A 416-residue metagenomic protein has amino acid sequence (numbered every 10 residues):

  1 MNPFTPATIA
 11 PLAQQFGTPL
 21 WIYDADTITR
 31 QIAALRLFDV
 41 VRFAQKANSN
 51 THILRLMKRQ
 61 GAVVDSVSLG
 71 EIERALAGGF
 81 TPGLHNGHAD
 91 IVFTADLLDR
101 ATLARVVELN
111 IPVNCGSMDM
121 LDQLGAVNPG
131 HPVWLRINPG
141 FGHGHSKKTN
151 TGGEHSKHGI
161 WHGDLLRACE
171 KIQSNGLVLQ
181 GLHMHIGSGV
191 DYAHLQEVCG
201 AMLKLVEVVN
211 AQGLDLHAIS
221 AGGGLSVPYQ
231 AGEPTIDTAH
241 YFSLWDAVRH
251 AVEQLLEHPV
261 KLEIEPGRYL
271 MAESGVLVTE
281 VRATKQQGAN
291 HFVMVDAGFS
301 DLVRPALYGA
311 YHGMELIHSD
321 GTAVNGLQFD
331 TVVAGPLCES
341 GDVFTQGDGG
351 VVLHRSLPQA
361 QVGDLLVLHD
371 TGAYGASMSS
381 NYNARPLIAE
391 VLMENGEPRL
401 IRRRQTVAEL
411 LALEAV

Functional and structural regions predicted by a protein language model:
M1-H131, S174-V178, A211, S356 (+1 more regions): A charged N-terminal "starter" segment
T8, D24-T27, Q31, S49-I53 (+16 more regions): General structural feature for long, well-ordered alpha-helical segments within catalytic domains of soluble enzymes
I28, K46, S68, V106 (+6 more regions): Conserved, mostly hydrophobic/aromatic
V40-R42, V63-V64, H88-V92, P112 (+7 more regions): Structural preference for beta-strand elements that scaffold enzyme active sites
A47-S49, G70-E71, L97-D99, S117-D119 (+6 more regions): Active-site-proximal loop/turn and secondary-structure-junction residues that shape catalytic pockets, frequently
L56-M57, G79-T81, V106-V107, V127-G130 (+6 more regions): Short, glycine/charged-enriched secondary-structure capping and boundary segments
P139-T284, N383-R385: Active-site loop/helix belt of alpha/beta enzymes
P259-V416: Charged (often Lys/Glu-rich) extended helix/loop segments that serve as interaction or gating elements
